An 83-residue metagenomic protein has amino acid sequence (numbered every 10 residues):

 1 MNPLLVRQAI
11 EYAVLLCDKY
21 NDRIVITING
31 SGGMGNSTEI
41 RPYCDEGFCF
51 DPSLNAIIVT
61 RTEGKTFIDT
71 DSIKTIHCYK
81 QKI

Functional and structural regions predicted by a protein language model:
M1-N2, V59, K74: A general, composition-driven signal for non-globular sequence regions
M1-N36, K82-I83: Short glycine-rich, low-complexity segments
N21, V25, C44-D45, I73: A broad structural signal for short, well-ordered beta-strand segments within beta-sheet-rich domains
T27-T66: Acidic, low-complexity, intrinsically disordered interaction modules
T62-E63, H77-I83: Short acidic, Gly/Pro-enriched loop/turn segments at secondary-structure junctions
D69-C78: Phosphoinositide-dependent membrane-docking surfaces
